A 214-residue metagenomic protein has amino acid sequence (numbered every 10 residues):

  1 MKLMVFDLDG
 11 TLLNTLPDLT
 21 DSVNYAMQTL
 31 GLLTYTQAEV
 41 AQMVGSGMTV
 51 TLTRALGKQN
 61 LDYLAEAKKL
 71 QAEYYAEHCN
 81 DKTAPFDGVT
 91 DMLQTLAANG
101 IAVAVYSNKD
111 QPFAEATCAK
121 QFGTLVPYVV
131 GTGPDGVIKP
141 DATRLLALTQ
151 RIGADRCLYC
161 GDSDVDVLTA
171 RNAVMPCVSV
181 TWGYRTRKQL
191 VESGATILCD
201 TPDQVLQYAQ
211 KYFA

Functional and structural regions predicted by a protein language model:
M1-D91, N99, P112: N-terminal helical cap/lid subdomain that shapes the substrate entry/recognition surface in HAD-like hydrolases
K82-A84, D110-C160, D164-A173, R187-Q189: Substrate-recognition "cap/lid" segment bordering the active-site pocket of phosphatases
M92-A119: Substrate-recognition element of Asp-dependent hydrolases with the DxDx(T/V) motif
N99-I101, R151-R156, Y212-A214: Glycine-rich phosphate-binding loop signature in dinucleotide/nucleotide-binding domains
T181: Nucleotide-sugar donor-binding loop of glycosyltransferases
I197-T201: Short acidic-hydrophobic, aromatic-tinged amphipathic segments that line or gate anion-handling sites
